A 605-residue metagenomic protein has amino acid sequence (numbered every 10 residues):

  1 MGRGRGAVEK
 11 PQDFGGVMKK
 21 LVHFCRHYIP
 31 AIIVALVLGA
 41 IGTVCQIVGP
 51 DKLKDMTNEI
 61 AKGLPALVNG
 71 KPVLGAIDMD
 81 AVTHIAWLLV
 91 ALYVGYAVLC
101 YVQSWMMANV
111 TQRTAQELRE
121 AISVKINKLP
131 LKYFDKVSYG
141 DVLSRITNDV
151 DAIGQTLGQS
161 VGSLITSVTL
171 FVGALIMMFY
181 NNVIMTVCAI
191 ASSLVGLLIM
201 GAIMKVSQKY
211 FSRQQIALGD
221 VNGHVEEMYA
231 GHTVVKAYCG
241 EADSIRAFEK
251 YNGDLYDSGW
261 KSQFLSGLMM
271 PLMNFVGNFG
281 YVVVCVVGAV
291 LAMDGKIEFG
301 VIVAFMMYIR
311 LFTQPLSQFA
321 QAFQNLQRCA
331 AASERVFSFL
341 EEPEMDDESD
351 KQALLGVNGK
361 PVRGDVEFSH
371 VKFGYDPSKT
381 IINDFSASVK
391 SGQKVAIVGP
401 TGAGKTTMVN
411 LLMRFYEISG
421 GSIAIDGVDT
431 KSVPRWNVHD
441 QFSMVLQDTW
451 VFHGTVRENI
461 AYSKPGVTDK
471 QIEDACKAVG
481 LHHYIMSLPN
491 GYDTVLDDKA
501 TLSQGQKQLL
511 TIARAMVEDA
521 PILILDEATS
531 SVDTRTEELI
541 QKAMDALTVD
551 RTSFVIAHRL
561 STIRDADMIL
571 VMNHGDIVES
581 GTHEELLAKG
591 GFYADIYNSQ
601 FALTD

Functional and structural regions predicted by a protein language model:
G2-E9, L64, Q112, E120-S144 (+9 more regions): Short intracellular "coupling" helices and adjacent cytoplasmic loop segments at the cytosolic face of multi-pass
G16, C25, M107, N127-F171 (+1 more regions): Juxtamembrane loop-to-helix connectors within ABC transporter transmembrane domains
K19-V22, P30-D55, L89, S104-A108 (+4 more regions): Alpha-helical segments in transporter systems
H27, A31-V44, G95, Q159-R213 (+2 more regions): Transmembrane helices of ABC transporter permease
I32-L99, F179-I184, G295-F299: Transmembrane helix-loop-helix hairpins at lipid-water interfaces of multipass membrane proteins, especially the type-1
L131-K132, N148-L157, V161, V206-E227 (+4 more regions): An intracellular "coupling" helix at the cytosolic face of ABC transporter transmembrane type-1 domains
M177-A191, K261-R335, F339-L340: Helix-loop-helix
L354-D605: ABC-type nucleotide-binding domain
